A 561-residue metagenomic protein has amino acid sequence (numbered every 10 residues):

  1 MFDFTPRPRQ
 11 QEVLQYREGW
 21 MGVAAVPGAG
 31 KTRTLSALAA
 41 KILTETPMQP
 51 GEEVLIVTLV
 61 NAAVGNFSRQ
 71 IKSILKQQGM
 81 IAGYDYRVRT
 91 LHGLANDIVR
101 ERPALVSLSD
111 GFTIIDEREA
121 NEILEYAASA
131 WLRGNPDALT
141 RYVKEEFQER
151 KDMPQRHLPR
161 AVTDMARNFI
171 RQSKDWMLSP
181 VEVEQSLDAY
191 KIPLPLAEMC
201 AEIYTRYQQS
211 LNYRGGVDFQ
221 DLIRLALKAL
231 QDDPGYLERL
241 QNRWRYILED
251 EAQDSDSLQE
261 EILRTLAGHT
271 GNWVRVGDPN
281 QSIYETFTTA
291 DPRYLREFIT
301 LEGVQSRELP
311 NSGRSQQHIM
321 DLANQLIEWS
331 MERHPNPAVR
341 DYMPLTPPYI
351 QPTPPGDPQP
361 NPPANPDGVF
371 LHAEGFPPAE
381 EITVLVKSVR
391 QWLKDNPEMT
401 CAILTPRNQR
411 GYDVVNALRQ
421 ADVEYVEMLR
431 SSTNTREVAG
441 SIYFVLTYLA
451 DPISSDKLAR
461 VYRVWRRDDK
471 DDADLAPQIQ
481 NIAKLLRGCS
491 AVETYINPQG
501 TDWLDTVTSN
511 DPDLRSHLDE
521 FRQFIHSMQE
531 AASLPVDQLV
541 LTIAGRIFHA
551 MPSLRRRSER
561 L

Functional and structural regions predicted by a protein language model:
M1-D110, I114, E238, V384-V386: P-loop NTPase Walker
F2-T34, L55, R87, T113-A120 (+3 more regions): Conserved helicase NTPase motor core
G22, P27-T32, V304-Q305, S312-V423 (+2 more regions): Helicase P-loop NTPase motor core
M48-E52, I74-D85, R102-D116, A128-Y142 (+9 more regions): Short, polar/flexible loop-turn hinges at active-site or ligand-entry regions and domain interfaces
Q49-F67, D85-V88, D250, V276 (+5 more regions): Conserved RecA-like ASCE P-loop NTPase motor core of nucleic-acid helicases/translocases
L105-E198, S306-S312, M331-H334, V464-L485: ATP-hydrolysis module of ASCE/P-loop NTPase motor domains, specifically the Walker B Asp-Glu catalytic pair
Y236-L237, Q538-L561: Conserved C-terminal motor-coupling region of P-loop helicases
T300-L301, K394-L541, L554: ATPase/helicase motor core of nucleic-acid motors
